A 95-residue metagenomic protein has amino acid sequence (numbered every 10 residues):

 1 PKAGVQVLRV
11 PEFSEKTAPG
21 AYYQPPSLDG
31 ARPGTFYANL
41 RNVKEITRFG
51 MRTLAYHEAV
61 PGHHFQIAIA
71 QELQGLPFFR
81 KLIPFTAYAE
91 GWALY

Functional and structural regions predicted by a protein language model:
P1-Y95: Long, His/Glu/Asp-enriched segments that create or flank divalent metal/ion-associated functional microenvironments
